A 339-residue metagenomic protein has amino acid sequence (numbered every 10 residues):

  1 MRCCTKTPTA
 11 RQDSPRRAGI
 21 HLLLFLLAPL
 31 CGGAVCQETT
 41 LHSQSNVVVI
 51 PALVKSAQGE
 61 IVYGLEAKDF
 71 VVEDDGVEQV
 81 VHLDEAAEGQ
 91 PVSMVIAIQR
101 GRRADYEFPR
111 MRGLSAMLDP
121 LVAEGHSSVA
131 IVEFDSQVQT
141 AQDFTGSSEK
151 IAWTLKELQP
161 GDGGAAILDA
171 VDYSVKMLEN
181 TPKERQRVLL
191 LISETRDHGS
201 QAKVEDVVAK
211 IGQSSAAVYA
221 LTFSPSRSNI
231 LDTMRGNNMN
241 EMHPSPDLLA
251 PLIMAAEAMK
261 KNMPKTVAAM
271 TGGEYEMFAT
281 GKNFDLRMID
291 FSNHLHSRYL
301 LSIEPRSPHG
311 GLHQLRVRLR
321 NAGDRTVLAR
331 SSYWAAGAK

Functional and structural regions predicted by a protein language model:
M1-R17: N-terminal secretory signal peptides that target proteins for export/translocation
K6-T7, A34-C36: General secretory precursor processing signal
I20-G33: Bacterial N-terminal signal peptides
V35-K339: Scaffold/interface architecture of coatomer-like assemblies
